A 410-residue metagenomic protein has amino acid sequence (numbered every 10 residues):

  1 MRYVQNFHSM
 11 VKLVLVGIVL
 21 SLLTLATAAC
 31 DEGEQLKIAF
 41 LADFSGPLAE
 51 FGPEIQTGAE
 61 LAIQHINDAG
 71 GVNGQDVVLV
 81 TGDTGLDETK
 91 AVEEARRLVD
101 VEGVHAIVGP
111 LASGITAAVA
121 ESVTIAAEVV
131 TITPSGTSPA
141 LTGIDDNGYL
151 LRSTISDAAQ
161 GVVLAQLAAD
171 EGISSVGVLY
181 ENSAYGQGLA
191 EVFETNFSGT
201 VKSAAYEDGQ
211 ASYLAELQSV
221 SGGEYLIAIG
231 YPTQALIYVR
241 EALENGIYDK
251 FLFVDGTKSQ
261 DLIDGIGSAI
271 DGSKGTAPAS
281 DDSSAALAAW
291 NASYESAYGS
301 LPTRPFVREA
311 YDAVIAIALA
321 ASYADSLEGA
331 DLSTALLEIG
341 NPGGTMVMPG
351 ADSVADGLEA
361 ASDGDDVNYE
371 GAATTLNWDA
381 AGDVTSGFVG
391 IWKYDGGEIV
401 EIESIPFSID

Functional and structural regions predicted by a protein language model:
M1-L13: Positively charged n-region of N-terminal signal peptides that target proteins for export
R2-V4, G17, S21, A26 (+1 more regions): Extracytosolic ligand-binding ectodomains
